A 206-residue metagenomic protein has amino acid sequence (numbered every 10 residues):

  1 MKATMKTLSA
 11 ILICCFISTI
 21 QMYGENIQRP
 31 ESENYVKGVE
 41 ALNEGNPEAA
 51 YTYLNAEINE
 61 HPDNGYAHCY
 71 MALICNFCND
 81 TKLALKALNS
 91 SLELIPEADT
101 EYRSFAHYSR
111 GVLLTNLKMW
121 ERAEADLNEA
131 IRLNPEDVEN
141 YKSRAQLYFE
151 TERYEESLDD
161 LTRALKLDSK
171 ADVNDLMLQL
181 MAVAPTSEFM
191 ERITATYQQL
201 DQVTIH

Functional and structural regions predicted by a protein language model:
P30-E31, G65-Y66, D99-T100, S104-F105 (+2 more regions): Helix-start (N-cap) detector for alpha-helical repeat units in TPR-like alpha-solenoids, especially tetratricopeptide
N43-E44, F77-C78, N116, E150-T151 (+1 more regions): Register position in tetratricopeptide repeats
Y70, F105, S109, S143 (+1 more regions): Canonical tetratricopeptide repeat
D168-H206: Terminal, low-structured helical/coil segments at or just beyond the last alpha-helical repeat
